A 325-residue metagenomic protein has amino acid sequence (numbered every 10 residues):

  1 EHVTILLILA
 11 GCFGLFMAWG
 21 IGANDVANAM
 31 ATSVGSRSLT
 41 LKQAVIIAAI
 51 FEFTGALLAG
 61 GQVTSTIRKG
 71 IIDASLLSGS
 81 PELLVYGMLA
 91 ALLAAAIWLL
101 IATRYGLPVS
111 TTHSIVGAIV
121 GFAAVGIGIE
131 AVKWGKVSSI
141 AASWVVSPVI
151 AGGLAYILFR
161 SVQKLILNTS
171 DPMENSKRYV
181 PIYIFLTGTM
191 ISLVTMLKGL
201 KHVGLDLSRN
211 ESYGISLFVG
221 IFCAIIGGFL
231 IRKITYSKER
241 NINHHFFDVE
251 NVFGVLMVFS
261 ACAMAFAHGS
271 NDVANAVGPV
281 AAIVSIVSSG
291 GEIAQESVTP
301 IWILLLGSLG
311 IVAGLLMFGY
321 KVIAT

Functional and structural regions predicted by a protein language model:
E1-T325: Alpha-helical transmembrane segments and immediately membrane-proximal extracytoplasmic
